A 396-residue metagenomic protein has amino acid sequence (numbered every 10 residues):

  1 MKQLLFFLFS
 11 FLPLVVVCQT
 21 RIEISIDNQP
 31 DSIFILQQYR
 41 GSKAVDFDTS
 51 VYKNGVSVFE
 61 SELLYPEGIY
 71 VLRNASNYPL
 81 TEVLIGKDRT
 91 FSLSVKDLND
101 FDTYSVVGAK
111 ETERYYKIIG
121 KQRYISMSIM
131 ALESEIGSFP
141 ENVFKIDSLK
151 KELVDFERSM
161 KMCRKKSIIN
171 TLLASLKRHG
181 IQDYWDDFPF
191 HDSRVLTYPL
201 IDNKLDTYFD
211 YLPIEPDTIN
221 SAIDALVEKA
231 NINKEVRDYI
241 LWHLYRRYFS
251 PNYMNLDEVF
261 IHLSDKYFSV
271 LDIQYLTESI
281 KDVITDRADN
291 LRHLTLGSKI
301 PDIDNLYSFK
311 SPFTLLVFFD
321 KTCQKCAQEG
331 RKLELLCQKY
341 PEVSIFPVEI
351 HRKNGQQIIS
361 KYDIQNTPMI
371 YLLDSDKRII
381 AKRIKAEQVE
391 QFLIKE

Functional and structural regions predicted by a protein language model:
M1-S25: Bacterial Sec-dependent N-terminal signal peptides
Q19-H191: A non-transmembrane, solvent-exposed segment enriched in polar/low-complexity residues
P66-I69, Y362-Y371, E387: Structural micro-motif
V71, D376-E396: Non-catalytic, surface beta->alpha helical segment in thiol-disulfide oxidoreductase systems
Q274-S308, I394-K395: N-terminal "domain-start" segment that seeds a small globular fold
I303, P368-K382: A short, hydrophobic beta-strand/beta-hairpin element that forms part of a small beta-sheet core
N305-L333: Short active-site neighborhood of thiol/selenol oxidoreductases, capturing the structured segment around
P341-Q356: Thiol-based oxidoreductase modules, predominantly thioredoxin-like and allied folds used for disulfide exchange
